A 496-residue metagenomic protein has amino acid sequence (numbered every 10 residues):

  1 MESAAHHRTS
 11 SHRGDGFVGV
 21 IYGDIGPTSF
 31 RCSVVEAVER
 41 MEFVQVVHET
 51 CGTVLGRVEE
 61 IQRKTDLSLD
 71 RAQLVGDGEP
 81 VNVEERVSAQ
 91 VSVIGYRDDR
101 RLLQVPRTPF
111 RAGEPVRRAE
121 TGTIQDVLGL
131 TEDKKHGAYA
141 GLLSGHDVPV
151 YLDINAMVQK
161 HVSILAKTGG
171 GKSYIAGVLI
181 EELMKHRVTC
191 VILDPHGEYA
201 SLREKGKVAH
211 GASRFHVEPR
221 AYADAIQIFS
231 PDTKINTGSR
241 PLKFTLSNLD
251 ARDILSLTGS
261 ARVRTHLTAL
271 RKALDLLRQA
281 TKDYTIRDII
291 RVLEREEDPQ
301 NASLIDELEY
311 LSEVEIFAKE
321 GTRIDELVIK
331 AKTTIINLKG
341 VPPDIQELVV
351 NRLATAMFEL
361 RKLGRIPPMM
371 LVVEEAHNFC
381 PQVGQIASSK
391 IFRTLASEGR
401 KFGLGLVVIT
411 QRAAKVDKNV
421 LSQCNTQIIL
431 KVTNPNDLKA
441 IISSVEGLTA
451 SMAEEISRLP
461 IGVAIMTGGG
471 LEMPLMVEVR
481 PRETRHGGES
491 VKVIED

Functional and structural regions predicted by a protein language model:
E2, T394-E478: Conserved ATP-driven motor cores of ASCE-family P-loop NTPases powering translocation/secretion/packaging/pilus
E2-G122: Long, basic/Gly/Ser/Thr-rich N-terminal segments that mediate initial subcellular attachment or targeting
E2-R8, G16, F43-Q45, A89-Y96 (+1 more regions): Phosphate-binding and hydrolysis-coupling loops of NTP-dependent motor/remodeling domains
D99-M157, M476-E478, R482-E483, G488-S490: P-loop NTP-binding catalytic core
T131-Q159, S163, E313-P342: The Walker A/P-loop phosphate-binding site
K135-S230, M466, D496: Glycine-rich phosphate-binding loop of nucleotide-binding enzymes
E182, G197, S201, K207 (+3 more regions): P-loop NTPase motor domains
L193, V373, I409-T410: Hydrophobic residues in beta-strands of the RecA-like P-loop NTPase core, especially within AAA+ ATPase
